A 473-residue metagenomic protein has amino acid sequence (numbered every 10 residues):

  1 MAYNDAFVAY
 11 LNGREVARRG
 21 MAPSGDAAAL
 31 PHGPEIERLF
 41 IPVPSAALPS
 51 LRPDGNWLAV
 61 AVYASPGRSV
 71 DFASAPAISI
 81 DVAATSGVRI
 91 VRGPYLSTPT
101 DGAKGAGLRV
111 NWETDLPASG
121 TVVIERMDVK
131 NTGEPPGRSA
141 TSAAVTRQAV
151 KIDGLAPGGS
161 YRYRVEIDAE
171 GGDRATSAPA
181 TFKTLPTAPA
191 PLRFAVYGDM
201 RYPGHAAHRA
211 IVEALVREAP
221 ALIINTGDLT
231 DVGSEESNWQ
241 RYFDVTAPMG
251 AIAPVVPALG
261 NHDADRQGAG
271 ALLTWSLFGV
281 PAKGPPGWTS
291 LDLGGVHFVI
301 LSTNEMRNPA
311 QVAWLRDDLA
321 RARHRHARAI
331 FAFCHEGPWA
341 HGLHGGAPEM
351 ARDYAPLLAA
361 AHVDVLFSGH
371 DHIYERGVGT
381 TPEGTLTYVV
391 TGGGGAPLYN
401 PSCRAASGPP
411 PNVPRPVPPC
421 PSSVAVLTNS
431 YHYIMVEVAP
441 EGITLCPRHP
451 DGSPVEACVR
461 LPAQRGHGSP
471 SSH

Functional and structural regions predicted by a protein language model:
M1, L58-V62, L445-P447: Extracellular beta-strand-rich recognition modules
M1-G13, L58: Aromatic-lined ligand-binding clefts that engage carbohydrates, nucleic acids, or primary amines
E15-G33, A457-A463: Short, solvent-exposed beta-strand-to-loop segments that form ligand-recognition rims of beta-rich domains
A22-G87: An acidic-aromatic loop/edge-strand motif
A84-V196, R201, E213-R217, N429-H473: Acidic, histidine-bearing metal-coordination/catalytic regions of metal-dependent phosphoesterases
R162-T181, S237-R325, G345, D353-V365 (+2 more regions): Extended active-site neighborhood of metal-dependent phosphoesterases/phosphodiesterases
D199, G227-D228, G260-N261, H335 (+1 more regions): Active-site glycine-centered loops adjacent to acidic/histidine catalytic or metal-binding residues that shape
T230, A322-L343: Short acidic, glycine-rich surface-loop motifs adjacent to enzyme active sites
